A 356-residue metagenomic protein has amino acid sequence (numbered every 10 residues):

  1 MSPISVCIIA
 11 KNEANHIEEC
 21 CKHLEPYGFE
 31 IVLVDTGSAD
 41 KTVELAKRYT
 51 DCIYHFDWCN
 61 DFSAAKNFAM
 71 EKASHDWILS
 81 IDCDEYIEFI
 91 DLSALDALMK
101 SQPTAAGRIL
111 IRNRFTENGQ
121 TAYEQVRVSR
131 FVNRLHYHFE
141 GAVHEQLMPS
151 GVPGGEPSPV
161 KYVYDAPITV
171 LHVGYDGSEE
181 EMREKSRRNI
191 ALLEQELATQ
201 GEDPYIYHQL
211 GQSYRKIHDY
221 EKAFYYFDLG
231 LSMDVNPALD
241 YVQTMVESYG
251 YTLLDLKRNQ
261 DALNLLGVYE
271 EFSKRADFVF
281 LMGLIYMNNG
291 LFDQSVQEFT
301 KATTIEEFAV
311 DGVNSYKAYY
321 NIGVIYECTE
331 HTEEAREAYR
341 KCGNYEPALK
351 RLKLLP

Functional and structural regions predicted by a protein language model:
C7-Y27: Short, well-formed alpha-helical segments that are part of the catalytic scaffolds of diverse glycosyltransferases
I8, F29-G37, Y54-H55, C83: Short beta-strand/loop segment that forms part of the nucleotide-sugar
N15-E18, D40-Y49, I90: Acidic helix N-cap motif at the loop->helix transition within catalytic regions of sugar-transfer enzymes
H23, D35-L45, W58, D82-E85: A conserved acidic beta->alpha catalytic loop
E44-F68, K72: Conserved donor nucleotide-binding strand/loop of the catalytic core
A64-M70, E88-H218, K222: Catalytic-site signature of metal-activated, phosphate-bearing donor transferases, centered on the GT-A/GT-A-like
I78: Short aromatic/hydrophobic "clamp" motif used to bind/position activated sugar donors
